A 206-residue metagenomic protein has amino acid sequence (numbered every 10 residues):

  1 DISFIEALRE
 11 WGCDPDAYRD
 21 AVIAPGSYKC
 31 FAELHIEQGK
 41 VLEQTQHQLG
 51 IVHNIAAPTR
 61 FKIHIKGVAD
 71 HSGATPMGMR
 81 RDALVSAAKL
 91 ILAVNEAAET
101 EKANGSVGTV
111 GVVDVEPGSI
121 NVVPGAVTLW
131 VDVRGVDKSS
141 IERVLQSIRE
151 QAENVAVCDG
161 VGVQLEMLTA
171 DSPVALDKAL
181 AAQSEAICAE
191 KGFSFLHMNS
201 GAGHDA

Functional and structural regions predicted by a protein language model:
D1-S139: Midchain, well-structured core segments that form catalytic/ion-binding scaffolds
Q48, R149, A179-A182: Charged helix-capping and loop-helix junction motifs
V112, V133-G135, L145, M167-T169 (+1 more regions): Active-site proximal loops enriched in glycine and acidic residues that flank catalytic Cys/His/Asp and coordinate
V122, S140-V144, L196-M198: Extended hydrophobic-aromatic, low-complexity segments
R143-E153: Short amphipathic alpha-helices in soluble, non-transmembrane regions that often serve as interface/regulatory elements
V157-M167: Conserved short beta-strand edge segments in small beta-sheet-based binding/regulatory domains
E166-A206: An extended, acidic, His-containing surface patch that forms the Zn2+-binding/catalytic region of metallohydrolases
